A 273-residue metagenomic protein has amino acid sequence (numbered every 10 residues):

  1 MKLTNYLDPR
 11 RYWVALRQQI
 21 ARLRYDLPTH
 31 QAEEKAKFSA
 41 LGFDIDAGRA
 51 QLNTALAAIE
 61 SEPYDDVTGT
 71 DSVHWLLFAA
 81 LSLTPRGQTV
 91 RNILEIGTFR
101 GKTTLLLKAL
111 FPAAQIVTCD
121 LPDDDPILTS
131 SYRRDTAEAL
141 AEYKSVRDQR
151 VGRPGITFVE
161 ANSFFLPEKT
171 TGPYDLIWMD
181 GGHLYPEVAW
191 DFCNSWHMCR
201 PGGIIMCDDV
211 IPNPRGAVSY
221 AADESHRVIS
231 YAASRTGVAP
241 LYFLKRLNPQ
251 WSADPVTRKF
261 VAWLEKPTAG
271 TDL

Functional and structural regions predicted by a protein language model:
M1-W178, G182-L273: A short alpha-helical cap/connector motif
